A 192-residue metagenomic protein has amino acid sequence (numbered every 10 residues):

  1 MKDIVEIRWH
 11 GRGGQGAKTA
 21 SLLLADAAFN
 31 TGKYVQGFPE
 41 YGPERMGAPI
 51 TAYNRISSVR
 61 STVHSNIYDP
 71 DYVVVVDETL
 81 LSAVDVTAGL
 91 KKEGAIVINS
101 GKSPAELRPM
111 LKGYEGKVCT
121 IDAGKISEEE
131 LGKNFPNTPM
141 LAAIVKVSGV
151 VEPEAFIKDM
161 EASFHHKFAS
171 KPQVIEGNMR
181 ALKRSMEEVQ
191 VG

Functional and structural regions predicted by a protein language model:
M1-G192: Active-site cofactor/cluster-binding pocket
